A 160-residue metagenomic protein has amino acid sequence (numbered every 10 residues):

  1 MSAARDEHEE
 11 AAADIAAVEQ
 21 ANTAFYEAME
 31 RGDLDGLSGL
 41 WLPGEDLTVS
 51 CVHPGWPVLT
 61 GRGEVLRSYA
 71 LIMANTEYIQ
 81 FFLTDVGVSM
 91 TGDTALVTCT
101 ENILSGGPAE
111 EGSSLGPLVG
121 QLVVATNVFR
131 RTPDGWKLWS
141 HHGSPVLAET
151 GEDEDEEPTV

Functional and structural regions predicted by a protein language model:
S2-G36, D46-V160: A beta-strand edge to alpha-helix "cap/lid" segment located at domain peripheries
